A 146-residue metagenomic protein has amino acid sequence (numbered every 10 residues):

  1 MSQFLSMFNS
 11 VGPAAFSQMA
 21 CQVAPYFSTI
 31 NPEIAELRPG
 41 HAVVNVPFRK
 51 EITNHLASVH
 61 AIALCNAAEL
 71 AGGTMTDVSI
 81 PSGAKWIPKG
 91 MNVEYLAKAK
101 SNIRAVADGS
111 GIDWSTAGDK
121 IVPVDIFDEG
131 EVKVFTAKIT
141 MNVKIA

Functional and structural regions predicted by a protein language model:
M1-V43: Non-catalytic linker/capping segments at the edges of enzyme domains
S2-S10, K100, S110-A146: HotDog/MaoC-like acyl-thioester-processing domains
S28-I34, K89-E94, I121-V122: Short structured motifs
V43, G90, T136-T140: Well-ordered beta-strand positions in beta-sheet-rich domains
P47-G72: Hot-dog-fold acyl-thioester-processing enzymes
I62, N66, L70, M91-Y95 (+3 more regions): Hydrophobic alpha-helical segments of small multi-pass membrane proteins
T74-S110: Hydrophobic beta-strand-centered segment that forms part of the acyl-chain substrate-binding groove
